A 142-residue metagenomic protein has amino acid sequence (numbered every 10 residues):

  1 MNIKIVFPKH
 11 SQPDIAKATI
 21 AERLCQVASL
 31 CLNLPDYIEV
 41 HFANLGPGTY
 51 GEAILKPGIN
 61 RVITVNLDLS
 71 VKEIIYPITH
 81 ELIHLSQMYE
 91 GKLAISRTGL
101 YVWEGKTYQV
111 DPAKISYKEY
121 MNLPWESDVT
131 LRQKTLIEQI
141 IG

Functional and structural regions predicted by a protein language model:
M1-I20, A113, G142: N-terminal intrinsically disordered, low-complexity tails enriched in polar/charged
M1-S11, L32, I38-T49: Hydrophobic or amphipathic, alpha-helical segments that drive membrane association/targeting
P13-D36: Zn2+-dependent metallopeptidase catalytic core
A16-A21, I75, M121, W125-D128: Hydrophobic (often cysteine-bearing) scaffold residues that line and stabilize catalytic clefts of nucleotide/cofactor
L32-I38, G46, K92-G142: Metalloprotease/metallohydrolase-associated module, dominated by Zn2+-dependent proteases
A43-E73, L85-M88, L93: Active-site scaffold of zinc-dependent metalloenzymes
E73-E81: Short alpha-helical catalytic segment bearing the HExxH-like zincin motif of zinc-dependent metalloproteases
